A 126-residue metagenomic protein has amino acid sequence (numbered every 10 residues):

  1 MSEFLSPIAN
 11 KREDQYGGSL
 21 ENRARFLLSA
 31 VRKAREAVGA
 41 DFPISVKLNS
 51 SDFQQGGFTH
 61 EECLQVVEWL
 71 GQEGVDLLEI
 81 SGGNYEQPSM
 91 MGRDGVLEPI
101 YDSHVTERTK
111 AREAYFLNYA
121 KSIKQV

Functional and structural regions predicted by a protein language model:
M1-V126: Flavin-dependent oxidoreductase catalytic cores
